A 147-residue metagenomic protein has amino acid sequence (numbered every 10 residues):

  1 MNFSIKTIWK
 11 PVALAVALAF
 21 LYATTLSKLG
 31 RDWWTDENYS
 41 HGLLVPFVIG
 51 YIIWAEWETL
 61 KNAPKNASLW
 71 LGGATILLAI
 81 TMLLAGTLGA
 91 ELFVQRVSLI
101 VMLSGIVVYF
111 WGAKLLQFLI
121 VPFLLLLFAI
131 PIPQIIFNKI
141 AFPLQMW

Functional and structural regions predicted by a protein language model:
M1-W147: Hydrophobic N-terminal alpha-helices or hydrophobic patches in metabolic proteins across all domains of life
